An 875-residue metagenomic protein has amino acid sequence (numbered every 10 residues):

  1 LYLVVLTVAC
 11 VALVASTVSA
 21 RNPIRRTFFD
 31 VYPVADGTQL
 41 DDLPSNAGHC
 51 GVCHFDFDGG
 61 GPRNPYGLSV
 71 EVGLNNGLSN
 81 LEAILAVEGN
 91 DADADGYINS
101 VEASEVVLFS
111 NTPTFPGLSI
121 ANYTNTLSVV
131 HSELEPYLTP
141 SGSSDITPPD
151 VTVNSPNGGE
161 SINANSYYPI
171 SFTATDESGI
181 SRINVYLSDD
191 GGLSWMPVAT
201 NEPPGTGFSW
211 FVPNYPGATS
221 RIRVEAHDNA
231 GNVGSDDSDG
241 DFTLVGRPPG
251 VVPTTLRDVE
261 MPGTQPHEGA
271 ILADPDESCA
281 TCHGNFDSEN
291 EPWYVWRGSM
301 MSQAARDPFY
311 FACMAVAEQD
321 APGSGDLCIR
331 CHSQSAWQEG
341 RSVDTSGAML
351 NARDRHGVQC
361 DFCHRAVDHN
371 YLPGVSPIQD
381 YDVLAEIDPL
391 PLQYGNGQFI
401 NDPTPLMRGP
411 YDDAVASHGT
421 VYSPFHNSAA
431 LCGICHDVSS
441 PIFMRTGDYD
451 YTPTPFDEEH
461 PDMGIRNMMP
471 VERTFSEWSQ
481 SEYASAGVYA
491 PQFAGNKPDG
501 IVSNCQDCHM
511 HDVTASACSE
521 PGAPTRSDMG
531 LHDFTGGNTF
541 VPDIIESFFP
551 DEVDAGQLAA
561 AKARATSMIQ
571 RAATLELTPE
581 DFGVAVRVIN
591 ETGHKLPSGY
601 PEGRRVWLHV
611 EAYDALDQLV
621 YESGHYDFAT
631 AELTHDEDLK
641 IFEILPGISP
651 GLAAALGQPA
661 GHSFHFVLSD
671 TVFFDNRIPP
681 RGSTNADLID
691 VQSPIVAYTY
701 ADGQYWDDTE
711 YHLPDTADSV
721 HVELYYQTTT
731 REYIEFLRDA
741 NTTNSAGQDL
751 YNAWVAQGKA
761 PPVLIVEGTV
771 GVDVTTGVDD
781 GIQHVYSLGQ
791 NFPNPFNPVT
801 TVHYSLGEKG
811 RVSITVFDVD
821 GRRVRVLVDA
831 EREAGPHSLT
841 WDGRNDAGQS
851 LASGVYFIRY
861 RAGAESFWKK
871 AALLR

Functional and structural regions predicted by a protein language model:
T17-A92, S100-I146: Calcium-binding acidic motifs and repeat modules
N22-R26, P44-D56, D95-S100, D274-F286 (+7 more regions): C-type cytochrome heme c attachment motif
N122-E133, P249-P262, E289-M314, T345-G703 (+2 more regions): Primarily the internal scaffold of c-type cytochrome electron-transfer domains, especially repeated/multiheme c-type
D145, S171-S178, D228, N590 (+2 more regions): Extracellular acidic, Ser/Thr/Pro-rich low-complexity tracts
I146-S155, H784-G789: Proline-enriched interdomain boundary motifs that mark the N-terminal boundary and often initiate the first structured
T776-F792, F796-F817, V826, W841: Glycine-centered coil/turn sites that cap beta-strands in beta-rich domains
V826, A830-A834, S838-T840, A847-R875: C-terminal tail/sorting-segment detector
